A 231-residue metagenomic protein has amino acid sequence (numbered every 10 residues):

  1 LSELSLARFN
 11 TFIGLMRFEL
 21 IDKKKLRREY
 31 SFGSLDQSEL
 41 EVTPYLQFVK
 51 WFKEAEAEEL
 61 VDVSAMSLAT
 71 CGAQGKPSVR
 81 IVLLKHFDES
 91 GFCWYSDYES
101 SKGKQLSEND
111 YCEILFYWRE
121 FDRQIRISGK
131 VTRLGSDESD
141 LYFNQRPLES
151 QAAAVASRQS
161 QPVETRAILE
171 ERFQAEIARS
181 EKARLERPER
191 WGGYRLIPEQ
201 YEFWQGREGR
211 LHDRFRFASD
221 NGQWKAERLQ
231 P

Functional and structural regions predicted by a protein language model:
L1-L15: N-terminal amphipathic/basic-hydrophobic helices that include classical n-h-c signal peptides and signal-anchor
T11-P231: Binding-site signature for planar aromatic cofactors or substrates
